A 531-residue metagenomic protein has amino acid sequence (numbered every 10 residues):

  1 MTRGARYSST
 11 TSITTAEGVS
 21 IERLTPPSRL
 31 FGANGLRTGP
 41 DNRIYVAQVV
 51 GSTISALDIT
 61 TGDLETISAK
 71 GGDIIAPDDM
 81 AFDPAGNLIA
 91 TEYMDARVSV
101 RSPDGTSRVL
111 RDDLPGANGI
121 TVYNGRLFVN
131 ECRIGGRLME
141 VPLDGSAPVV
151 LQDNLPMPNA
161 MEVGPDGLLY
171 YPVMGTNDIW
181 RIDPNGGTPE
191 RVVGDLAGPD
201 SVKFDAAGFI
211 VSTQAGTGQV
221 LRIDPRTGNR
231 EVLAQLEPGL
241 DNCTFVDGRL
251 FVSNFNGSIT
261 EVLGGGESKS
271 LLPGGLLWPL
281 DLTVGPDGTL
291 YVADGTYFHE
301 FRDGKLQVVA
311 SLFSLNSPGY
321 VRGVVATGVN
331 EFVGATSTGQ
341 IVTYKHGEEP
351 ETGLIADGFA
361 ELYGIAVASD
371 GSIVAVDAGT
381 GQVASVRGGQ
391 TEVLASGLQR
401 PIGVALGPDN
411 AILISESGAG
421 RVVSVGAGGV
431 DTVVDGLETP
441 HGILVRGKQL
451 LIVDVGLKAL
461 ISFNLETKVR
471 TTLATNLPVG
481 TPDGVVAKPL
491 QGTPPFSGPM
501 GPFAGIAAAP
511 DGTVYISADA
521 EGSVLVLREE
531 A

Functional and structural regions predicted by a protein language model:
Y7-R29, A487-T493: A short helix->beta-strand "capping" segment at the edge of beta-propeller domains
I21-P27, D63-K70, T106-R111, S146-Q152 (+9 more regions): A short beta-strand motif characteristic of beta-propeller blades
R23-T53, A518-S523: Beta-strand-rich domains and repeat architectures in extracellular enzymes and scaffolds, especially beta-propellers
P27-D41, G71-A85, R97, D113-R126 (+12 more regions): Beta-rich, blade/repeat-based domains predominating in secreted/periplasmic proteins but also intracellular
V49, Y93, C132-R133, M174 (+10 more regions): Short loop/turn segments immediately following the C-termini of beta-strands
S52-I54, A96-V98, G135-L138, N177-I179 (+8 more regions): Structural signal for beta-propeller blades
D58-G62, R101-T106, V141-S146, I182-G187 (+8 more regions): Short loop/turn segments that connect beta-strands within beta-propeller blades
S497-A531: Blade-level signature of beta-propeller repeat domains, shared across WD40, Kelch, NHL, RCC1 and BNR/Asp-box propellers
